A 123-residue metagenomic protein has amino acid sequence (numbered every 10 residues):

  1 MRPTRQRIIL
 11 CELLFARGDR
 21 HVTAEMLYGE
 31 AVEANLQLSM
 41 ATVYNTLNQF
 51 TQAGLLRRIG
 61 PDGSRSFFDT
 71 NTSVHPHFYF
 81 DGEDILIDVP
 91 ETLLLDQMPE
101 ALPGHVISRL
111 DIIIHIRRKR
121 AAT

Functional and structural regions predicted by a protein language model:
M1, A16-R20, E33-A34: Short helix-capping/hinge SLiMs at alpha-helix to coil transitions
M1-C11: Short alpha-helical segments that sit at the start of domains
L13-R17, M26: Long C-terminal interaction/binding lobes of large macromolecular proteins
T23-N35: DNA-recognition alpha helix
V43-F50: Basic amphipathic alpha-helical segments that dock to polyanions
Q52-T123: Non-DNA-binding regulatory cores of transcription-related proteins, predominantly C-terminal effector-binding
